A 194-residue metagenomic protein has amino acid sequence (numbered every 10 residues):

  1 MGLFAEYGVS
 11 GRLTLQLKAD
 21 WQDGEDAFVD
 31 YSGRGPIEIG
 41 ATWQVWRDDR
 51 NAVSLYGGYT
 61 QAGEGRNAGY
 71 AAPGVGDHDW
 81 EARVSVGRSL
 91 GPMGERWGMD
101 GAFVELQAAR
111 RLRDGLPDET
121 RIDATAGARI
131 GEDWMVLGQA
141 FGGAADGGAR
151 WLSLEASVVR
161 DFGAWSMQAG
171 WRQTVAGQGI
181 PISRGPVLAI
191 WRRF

Functional and structural regions predicted by a protein language model:
M1-D114, D118-R121, A128-R193: Transmembrane beta-barrel domains of Gram-negative outer membranes and organellar outer membranes
